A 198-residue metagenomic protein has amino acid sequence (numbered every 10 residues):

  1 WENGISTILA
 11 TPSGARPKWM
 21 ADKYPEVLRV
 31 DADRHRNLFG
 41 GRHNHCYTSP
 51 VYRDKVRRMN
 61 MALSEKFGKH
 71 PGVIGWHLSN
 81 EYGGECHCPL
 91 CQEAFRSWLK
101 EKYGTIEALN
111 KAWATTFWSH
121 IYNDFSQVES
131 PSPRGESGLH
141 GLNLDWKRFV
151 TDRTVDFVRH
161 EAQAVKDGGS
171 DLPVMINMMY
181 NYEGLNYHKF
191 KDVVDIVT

Functional and structural regions predicted by a protein language model:
W1-H45, G83, C88: Substrate-binding cleft and catalytic face of glycoside hydrolase catalytic domains, especially the flexible beta-alpha
D33-I196: Polysaccharide-binding and catalytic clefts of secreted carbohydrate-active enzymes
